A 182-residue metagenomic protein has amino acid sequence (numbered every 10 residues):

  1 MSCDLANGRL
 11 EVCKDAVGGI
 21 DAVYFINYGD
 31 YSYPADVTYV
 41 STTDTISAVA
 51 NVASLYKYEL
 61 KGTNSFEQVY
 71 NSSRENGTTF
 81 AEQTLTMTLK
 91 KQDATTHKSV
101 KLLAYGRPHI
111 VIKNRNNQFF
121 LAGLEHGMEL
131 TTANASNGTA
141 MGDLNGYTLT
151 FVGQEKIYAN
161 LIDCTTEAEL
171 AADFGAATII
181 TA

Functional and structural regions predicted by a protein language model:
C3-Q83, M128-M141: Solvent-exposed edge beta-strands and adjacent loop segments that serve as assembly or binding interfaces
L5, L10, L55, L60 (+9 more regions): Generic detector of leucine side chains in alpha-helical contexts
G8, D15, Y28-Y31, T63 (+6 more regions): Generic structural motif
I20, I26, I46, I110-I112 (+3 more regions): Weak global preference for isoleucine
F66-G127: Structured, beta-strand-rich domain cores that present glycine/charged loop surfaces used to bind extended ligands
G127-A182: Mixed-charge, glycine-accented linear interaction segment located at domain edges/termini
